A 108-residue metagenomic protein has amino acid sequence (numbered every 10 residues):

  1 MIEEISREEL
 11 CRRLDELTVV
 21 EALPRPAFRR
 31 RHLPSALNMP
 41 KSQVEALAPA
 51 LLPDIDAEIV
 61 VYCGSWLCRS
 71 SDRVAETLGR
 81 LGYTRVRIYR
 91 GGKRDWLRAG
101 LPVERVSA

Functional and structural regions predicted by a protein language model:
M1-T18, P24-V61, S65-A108: Rhodanese-like catalytic fold shared by cysteine-dependent sulfurtransferases and DSP/PTP-type phosphatases
